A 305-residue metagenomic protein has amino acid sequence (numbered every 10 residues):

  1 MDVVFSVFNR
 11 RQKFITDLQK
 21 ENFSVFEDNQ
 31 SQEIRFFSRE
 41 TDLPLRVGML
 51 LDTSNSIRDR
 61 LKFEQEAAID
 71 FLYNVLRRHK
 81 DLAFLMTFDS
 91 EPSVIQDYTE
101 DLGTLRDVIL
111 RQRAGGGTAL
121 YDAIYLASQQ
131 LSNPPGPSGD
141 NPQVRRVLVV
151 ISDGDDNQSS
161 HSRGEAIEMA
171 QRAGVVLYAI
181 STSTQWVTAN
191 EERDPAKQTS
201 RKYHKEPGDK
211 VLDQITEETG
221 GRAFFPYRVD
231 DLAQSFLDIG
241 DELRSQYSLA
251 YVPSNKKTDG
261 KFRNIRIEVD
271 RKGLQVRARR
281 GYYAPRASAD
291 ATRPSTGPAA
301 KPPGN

Functional and structural regions predicted by a protein language model:
M1-N305: Scaffold/interface architecture of coatomer-like assemblies
